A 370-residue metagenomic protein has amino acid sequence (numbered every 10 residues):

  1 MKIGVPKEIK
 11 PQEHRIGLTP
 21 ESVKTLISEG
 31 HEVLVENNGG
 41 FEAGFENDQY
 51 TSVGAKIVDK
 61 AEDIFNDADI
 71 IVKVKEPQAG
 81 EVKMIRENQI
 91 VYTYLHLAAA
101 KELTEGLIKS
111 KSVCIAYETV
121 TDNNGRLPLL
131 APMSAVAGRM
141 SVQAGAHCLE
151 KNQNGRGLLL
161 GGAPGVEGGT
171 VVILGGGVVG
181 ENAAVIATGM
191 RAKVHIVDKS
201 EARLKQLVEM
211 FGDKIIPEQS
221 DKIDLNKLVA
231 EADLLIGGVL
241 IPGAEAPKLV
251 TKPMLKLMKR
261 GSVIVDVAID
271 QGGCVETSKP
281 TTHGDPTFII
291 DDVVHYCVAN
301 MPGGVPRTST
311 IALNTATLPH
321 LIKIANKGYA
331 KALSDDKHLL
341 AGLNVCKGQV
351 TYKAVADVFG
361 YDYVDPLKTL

Functional and structural regions predicted by a protein language model:
K2, E8, A79-G169, V298-N300: Glycine/serine-rich phosphate-binding loop and adjoining beta1-alpha1 elements at the start of nucleotide-handling
K2-G106, S110: An N-terminal-biased, well-structured beta-alpha scaffold segment characteristic of Rossmann-like dinucleotide-binding
P6-K7, P11-G44, N152-L240, T287: Glycine-rich phosphate/diphosphate-binding loop of Rossmann-like nucleotide-binding domains
D69, K75-E76, L95-H96, D221 (+3 more regions): Short glycine-/small-residue-rich Rossmann-like dinucleotide-binding loops
E76, V136, G177-V178: Residue-level detector of alpha-helix initiation sites
E118-L159, I269, C274-L370: Adenosine-phosphate binding glycine-rich loop
E209-D291: Rossmann-like adenosine-cofactor binding region
